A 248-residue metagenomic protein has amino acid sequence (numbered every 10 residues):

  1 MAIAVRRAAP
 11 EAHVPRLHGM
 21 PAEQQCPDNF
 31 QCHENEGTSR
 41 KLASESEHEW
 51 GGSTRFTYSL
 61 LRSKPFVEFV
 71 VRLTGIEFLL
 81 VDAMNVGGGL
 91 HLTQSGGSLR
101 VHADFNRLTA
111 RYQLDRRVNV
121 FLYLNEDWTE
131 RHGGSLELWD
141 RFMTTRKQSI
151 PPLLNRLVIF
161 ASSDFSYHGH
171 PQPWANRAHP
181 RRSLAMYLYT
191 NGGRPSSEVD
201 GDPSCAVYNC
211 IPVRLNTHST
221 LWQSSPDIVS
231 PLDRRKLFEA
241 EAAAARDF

Functional and structural regions predicted by a protein language model:
M1-L73, E241-F248: Non-heme Fe(II)/2-oxoglutarate
A4, G89, N119, S183: Amphipathic alpha-helical recognition patches that constitute DNA-binding helices
R7, A83-G88, G169-W174: Acidic carboxylate-rich catalytic motifs and surrounding loops in phosphoryl-/glycosyl-chemistry enzymes
A9-P10, A22, R62, V71-F78 (+5 more regions): Hydrophobic/aromatic-lined pockets within catalytic cores
A12, S46-G52, T57-D115, D127: Non-heme Fe(II) oxygenase catalytic core, chiefly the N-lobe of the double-stranded beta-helix
Q25, I76, S197-V199: Aromatic-rich, lipid-facing transmembrane alpha helices and their immediate juxtamembrane interface loops in integral
G96-G97, D104-R116, N125-F248: Catalytic core of Fe(II)/2-oxoglutarate
